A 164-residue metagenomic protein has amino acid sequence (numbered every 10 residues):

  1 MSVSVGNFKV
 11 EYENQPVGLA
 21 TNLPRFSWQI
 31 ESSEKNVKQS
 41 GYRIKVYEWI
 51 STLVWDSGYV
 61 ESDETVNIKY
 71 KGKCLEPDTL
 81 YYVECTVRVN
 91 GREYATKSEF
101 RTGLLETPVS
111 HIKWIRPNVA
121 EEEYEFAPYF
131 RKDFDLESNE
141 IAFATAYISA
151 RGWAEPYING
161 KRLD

Functional and structural regions predicted by a protein language model:
M1-E34, E99-E106: Pro/Thr/Ser/Gly-rich low-complexity, intrinsically disordered linker/stalk tracts
R25, L80-E84, F143-T145: Short, conserved beta-strand segments of beta-strand-rich sandwich/propeller modules, principally
F26, G41-I44, A154-P156: Short beta-strand elements bearing conserved aromatic residues within extracellular beta-rich modules
V37-L80, T86-Y94, H111-R116: Recognizes extended acidic, P/S/T-rich segments that occur within or adjacent to Ig-like beta-sandwich modules
Y47, N90, P156-D164: Short strand-turn-strand beta-turns centered on an Asx-Gly dipeptide
T102-E125: Low-complexity, Pro/Ser/Thr- and charge-rich linker/hinge segments at domain boundaries
Y124-E137: Short beta-strands within extracellular/lumenal beta-sheet-rich domains
F134, S138-G160: Aromatic-lined ligand-binding clefts that engage carbohydrates, nucleic acids, or primary amines
